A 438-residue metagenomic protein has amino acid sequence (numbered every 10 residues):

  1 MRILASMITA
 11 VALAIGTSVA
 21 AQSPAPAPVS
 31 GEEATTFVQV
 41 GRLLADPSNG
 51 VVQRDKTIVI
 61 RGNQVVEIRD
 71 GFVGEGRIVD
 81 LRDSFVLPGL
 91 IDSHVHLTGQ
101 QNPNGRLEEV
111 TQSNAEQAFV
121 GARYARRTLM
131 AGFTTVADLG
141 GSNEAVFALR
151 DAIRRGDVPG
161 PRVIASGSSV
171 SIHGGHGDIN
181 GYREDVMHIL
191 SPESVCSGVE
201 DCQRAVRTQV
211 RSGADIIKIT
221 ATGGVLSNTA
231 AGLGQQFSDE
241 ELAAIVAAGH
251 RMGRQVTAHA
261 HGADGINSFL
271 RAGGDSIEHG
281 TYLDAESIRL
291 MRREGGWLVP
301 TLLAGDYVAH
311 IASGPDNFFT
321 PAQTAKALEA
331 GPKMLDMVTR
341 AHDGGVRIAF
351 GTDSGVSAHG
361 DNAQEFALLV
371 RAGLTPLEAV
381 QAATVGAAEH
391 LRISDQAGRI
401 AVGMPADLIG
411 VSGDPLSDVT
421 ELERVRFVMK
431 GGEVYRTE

Functional and structural regions predicted by a protein language model:
A25-S30, L43-T57, R69-G71, T375-V380 (+1 more regions): Acidic, glycine-enriched loop/beta-strand segments at the rims of small-molecule binding/catalytic pockets
S84-D157, I172-D178, E240, D264 (+1 more regions): Metal-associated gating/positioning segment near the N- to mid-region
G99-Q117, H173-S191, V225-D239, E294-G331: Active-site gating loops and adjacent loop-to-helix segments of metal-dependent hydrolytic enzymes
Q101-N104, V146, S227-T229, I266-A272 (+5 more regions): Histidine/acidic-residue-rich catalytic or RNA/ligand-binding cores of hydrolases and nuclease-related proteins
E109, R251, F319-P321, L328-P415: His/Asp/Glu-enriched, well-ordered alpha-helical/loop segment that forms or immediately abuts the divalent-metal
V120-V146, P159-S169, A214-S227, Q255 (+2 more regions): Divalent metal-dependent hydrolysis catalytic cores, especially in the metallo-beta-lactamase
D151-S169, G232-A258, V299-L303: Alpha-helix-loop-beta-strand connector modules within alpha/beta enzyme cores
L190-A272: Metal-dependent enolase-superfamily TIM-barrel catalytic cores that perform enediolate-based chemistry
